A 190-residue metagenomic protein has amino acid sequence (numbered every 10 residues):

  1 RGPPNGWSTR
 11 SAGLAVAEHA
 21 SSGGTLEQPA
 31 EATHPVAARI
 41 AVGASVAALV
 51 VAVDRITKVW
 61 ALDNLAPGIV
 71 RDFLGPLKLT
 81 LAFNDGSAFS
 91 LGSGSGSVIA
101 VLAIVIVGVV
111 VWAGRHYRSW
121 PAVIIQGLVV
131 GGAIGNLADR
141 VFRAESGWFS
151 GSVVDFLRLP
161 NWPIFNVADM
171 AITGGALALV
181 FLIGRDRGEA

Functional and structural regions predicted by a protein language model:
G2-A190: Alpha-helical transmembrane bundles and membrane-interface segments of multipass inner-membrane proteins
